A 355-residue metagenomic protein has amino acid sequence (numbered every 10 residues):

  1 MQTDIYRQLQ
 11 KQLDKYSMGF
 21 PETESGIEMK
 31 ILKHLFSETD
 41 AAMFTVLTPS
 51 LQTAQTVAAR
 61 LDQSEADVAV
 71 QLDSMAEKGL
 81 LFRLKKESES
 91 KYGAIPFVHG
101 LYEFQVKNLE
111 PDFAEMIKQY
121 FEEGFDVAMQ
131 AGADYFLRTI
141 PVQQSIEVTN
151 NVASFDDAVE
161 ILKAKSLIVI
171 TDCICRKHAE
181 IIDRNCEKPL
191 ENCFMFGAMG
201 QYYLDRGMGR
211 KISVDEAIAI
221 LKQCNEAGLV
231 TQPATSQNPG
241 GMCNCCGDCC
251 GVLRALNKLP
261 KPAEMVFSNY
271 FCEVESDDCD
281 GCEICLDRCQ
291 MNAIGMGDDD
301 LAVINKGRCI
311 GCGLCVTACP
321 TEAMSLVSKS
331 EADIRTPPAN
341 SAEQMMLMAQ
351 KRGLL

Functional and structural regions predicted by a protein language model:
M1-I31, R83, S90-A94: N-terminal leader segment of winged-helix/HTH proteins
F44, S50-L61: Short acidic, hydrophobic short linear motifs in intrinsically disordered regions
L61-E77: Short amphipathic alpha-helical interaction segments
A76-E87, I294-G295, M324-S325: A short, conserved structural fragment
S90-D126: Short, amphipathic alpha-helical interaction segments positioned at domain boundaries
Y92-A94, L229-Q237, L259-R288, N292-G311 (+1 more regions): Ferredoxin-like iron-sulfur electron-transfer modules
G124-F271: Catalytic cores of enzyme domains
K306-L355: Flanking helices and flexible, charged tails adjoining ferredoxin-like Fe-S electron-transfer domains in multi-subunit
